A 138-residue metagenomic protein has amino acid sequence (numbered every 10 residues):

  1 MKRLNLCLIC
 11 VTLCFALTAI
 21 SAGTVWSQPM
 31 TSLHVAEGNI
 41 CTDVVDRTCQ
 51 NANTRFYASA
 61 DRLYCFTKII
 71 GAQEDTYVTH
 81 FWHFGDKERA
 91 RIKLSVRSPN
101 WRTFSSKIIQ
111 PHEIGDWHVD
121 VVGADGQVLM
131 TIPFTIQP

Functional and structural regions predicted by a protein language model:
I9-A19: Bacterial N-terminal signal peptides
V25-A60: Short, compositionally biased P/S/T/A/G/V-rich stretches that sit at domain boundaries
L63-I70: Short edge beta-strand/loop segments characteristic of extracellular beta-sandwich folds
F66, W101-I109: Exposed aromatic-hydrophobic patches
D75, I114-D116: Extracellular Ig-like/FN3 beta-sandwich strand-entry sites
H80-F84, V121: Conserved aromatic beta-strand anchor motif in extracellular beta-sandwich/beta-rich domains
S95-W101: Short proline/glycine- and polar residue-rich coil/turn motifs
H118-I136: Short, exposed beta-strand-loop hairpins at the edges of beta-sheets in extracellular/periplasmic proteins
